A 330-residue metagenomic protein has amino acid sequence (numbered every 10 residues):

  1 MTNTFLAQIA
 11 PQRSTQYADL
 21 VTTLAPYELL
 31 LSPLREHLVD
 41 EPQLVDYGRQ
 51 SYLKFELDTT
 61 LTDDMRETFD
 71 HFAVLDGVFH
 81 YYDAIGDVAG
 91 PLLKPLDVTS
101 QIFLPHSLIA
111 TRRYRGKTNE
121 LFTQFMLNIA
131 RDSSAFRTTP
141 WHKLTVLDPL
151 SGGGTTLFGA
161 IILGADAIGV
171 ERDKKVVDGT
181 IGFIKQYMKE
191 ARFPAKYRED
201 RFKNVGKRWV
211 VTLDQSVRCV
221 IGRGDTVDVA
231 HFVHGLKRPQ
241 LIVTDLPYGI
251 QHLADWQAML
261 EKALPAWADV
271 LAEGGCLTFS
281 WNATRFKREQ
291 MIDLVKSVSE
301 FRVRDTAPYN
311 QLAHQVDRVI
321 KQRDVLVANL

Functional and structural regions predicted by a protein language model:
T2-E28, L57-D63, F69-V74, I85-L330: Class I S-adenosyl-L-methionine-dependent methyltransferase catalytic core
L30-P33: N-terminal targeting/anchoring "stem" of glycan-biosynthesis enzymes
E36-D46, E300-P308: Short secondary-structure junctions
V39-F69: Short, intrinsically disordered low-complexity segments
